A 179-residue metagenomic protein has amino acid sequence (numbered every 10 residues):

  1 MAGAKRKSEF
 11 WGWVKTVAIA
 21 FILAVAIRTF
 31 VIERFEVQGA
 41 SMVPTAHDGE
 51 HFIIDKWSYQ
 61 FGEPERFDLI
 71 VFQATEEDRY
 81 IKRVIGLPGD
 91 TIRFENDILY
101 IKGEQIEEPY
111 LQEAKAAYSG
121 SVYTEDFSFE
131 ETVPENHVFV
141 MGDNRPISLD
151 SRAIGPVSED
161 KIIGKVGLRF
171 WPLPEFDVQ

Functional and structural regions predicted by a protein language model:
A2-F10, I22, A26, E36 (+1 more regions): Soluble "head" domains of membrane/secretory-pathway proteins
K15-F30: Hydrophobic membrane-insertion alpha-helices, especially the h-region of bacterial N-terminal signal peptides
